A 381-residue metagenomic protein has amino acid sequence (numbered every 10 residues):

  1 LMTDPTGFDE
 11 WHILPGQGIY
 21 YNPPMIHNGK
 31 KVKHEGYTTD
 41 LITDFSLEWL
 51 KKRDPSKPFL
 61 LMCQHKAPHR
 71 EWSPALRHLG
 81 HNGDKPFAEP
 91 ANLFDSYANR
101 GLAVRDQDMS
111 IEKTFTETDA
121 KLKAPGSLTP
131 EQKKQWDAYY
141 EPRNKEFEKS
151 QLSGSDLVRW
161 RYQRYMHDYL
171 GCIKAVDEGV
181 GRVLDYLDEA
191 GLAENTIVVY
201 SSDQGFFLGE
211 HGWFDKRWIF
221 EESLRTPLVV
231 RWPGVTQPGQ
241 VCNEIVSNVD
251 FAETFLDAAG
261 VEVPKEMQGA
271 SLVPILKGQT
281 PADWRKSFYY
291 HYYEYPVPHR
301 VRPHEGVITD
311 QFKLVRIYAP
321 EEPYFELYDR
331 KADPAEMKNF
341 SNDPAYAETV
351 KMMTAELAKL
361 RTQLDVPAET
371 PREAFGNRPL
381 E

Functional and structural regions predicted by a protein language model:
L1-P5, R217-I219, P281: Short glycine-biased active-site loop of nucleotidyltransferases that positions the nucleotide triphosphate and helps
T6-G7, H78: Short, structured coil segments at secondary-structure junctions
G7-E10, E71, Q204-E210, Q237 (+6 more regions): C-terminal cap/loop subdomain of S1 sulfatases and analogous C-terminal strand-loop tails that border
L14-G36, K51-S56, M62-V246, A258-E266 (+4 more regions): Active-site-proximal cap/lid insertion segments
T38-K52: A Trp-anchored, charged/polar loop motif used as the substrate-binding/catalytic surface of acyl/ester-handling
D44, F325, K338: Alpha-helical elements of the RecA-like P-loop NTPase motor core of helicases
M353-L357: Short amphipathic alpha-helical coiled-coil/interface segments
